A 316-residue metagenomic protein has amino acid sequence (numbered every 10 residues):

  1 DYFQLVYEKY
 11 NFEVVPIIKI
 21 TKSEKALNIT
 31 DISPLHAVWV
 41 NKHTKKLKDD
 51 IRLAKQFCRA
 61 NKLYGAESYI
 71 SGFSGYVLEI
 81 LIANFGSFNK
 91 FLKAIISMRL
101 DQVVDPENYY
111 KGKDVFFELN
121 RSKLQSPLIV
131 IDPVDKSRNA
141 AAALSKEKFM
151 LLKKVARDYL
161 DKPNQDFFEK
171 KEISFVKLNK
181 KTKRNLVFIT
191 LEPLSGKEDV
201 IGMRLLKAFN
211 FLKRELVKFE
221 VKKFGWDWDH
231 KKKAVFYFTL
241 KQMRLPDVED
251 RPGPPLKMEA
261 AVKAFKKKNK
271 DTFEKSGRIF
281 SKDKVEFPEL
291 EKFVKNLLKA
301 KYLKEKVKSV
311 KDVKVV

Functional and structural regions predicted by a protein language model:
D1-K25, L216, K223, D227-K232: Conserved catalytic core of two-metal-ion nucleotidyltransferases
F3-L5, I189, F238-L240: Short beta-strand element of the conserved SAM-dependent methyltransferase core
K9, P16-I20, Y110, V134-D135 (+1 more regions): A broadly conserved detector of short glycine/acidic/proline-rich loop/turn motifs that flank catalytic sites and bind
Y10-Q56: Conserved NTP-donor binding/palm subdomain of two-metal-ion nucleotidyltransferases/polymerases, i.e., the charged
F12-P16, L81, V235-K241: A short beta-strand motif that forms the metal-chelation/ATP-contact edge of phosphoryl-transfer active sites
K25-A26, A94, V248-D250: Short conserved micro-motifs at the rims of enzyme active sites and ligand-binding pockets
K45-D229, P246: Conserved nucleotidyltransferase catalytic core and NTase-mimicking acidic/glycine-rich helix/loop elements in nucleic
D227-V316: Extended, charged low-complexity segments that frequently continue into or abut oligomerization scaffolds
